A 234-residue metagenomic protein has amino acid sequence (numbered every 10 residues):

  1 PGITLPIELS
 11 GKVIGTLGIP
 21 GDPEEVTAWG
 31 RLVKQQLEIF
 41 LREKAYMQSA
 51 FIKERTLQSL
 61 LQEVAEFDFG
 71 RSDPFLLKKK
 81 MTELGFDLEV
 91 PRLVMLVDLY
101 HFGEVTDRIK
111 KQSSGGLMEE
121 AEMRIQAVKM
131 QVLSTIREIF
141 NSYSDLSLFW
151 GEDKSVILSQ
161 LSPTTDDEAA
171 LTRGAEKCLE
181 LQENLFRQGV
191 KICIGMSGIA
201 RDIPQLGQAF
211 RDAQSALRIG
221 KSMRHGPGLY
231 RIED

Functional and structural regions predicted by a protein language model:
P1-Q62, L88, E180, G189: Alpha-helical/coil-rich non-catalytic "connector" segments in signaling and regulatory proteins
V64-D234: Hydrophobic helix-rich structural segments at or within alpha/beta enzyme and signaling domains
